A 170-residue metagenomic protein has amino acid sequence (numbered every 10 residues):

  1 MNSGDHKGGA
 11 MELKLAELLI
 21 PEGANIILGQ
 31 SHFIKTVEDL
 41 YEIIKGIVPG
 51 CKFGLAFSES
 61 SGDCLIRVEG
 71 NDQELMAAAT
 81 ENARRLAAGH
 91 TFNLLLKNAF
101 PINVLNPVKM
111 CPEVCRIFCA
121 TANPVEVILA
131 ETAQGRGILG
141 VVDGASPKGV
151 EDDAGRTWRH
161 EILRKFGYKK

Functional and structural regions predicted by a protein language model:
N2-H6: Intrinsic-disorder-associated, low-complexity terminal segments enriched in Asp/Asn/His/Tyr and depleted of Lys/Arg
G8-V68, G149-K170: N-terminal, charge-rich interaction modules
A24-I27, C51-A56, L65, H90-L94 (+3 more regions): Structural motif
H32-K35, S60-G62, N71-Q73, K97-I102 (+1 more regions): Gly/Ser/Thr-rich loops at beta-strand to alpha-helix junctions that form or flank small-molecule/cofactor-binding
K35-D39, G89, N103: Short, well-structured alpha-helical interface segments that form or flank functional binding sites
L40-I43, A79, V104-P107: Hydrophobic side chains in well-ordered alpha-helices
F57-N93: Aromatic-anchored, charged helix-turn/loop surface patch used as a conserved interaction hotspot
N82-A88, A99-K170: Helix-rich interaction surfaces within compact, conserved domain-sized segments that mediate assembly or partner
